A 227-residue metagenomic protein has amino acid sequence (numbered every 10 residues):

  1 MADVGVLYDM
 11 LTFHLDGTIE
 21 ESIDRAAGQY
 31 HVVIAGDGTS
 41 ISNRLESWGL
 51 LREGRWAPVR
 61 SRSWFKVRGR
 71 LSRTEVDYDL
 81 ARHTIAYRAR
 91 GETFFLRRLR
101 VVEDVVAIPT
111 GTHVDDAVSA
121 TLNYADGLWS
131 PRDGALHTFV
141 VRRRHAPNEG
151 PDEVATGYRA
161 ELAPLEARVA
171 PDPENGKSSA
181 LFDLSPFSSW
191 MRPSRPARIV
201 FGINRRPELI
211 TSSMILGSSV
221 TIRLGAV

Functional and structural regions predicted by a protein language model:
M1-L80, G127-V227: Acidic, serine/threonine-rich low-complexity disordered tracts
R52-A117: Structured domain cores in non-transmembrane regions
T112-D133: Anionic-ligand-binding alpha/beta catalytic cores of soluble enzymes and soluble regulatory domains that recognize
